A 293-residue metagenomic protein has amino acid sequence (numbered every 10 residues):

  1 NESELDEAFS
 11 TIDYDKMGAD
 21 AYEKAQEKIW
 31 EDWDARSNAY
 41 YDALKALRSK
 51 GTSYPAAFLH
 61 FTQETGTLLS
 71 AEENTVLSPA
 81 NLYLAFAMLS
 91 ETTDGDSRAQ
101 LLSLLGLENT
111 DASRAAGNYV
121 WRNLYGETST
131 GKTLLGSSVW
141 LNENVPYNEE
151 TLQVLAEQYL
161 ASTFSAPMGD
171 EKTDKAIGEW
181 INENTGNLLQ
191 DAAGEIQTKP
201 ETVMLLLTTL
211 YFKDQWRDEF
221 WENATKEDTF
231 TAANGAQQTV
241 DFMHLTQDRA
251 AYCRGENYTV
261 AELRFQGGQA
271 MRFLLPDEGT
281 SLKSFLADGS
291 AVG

Functional and structural regions predicted by a protein language model:
S3-K28, D32, A43, E72-E73 (+1 more regions): Non-catalytic, conformational "gating/processing" segments within enzyme and secreted inhibitor domains
D20-Q63: N-terminal export signals and maturation junctions of secreted/periplasmic proteins
N38-S49, A80-L84, R98-S103, V154-F164 (+1 more regions): Acidic/histidine-rich, surface-exposed loop or edge segments in extracytoplasmic proteins
K45-T52, E64-G136: Post-signal peptide N-terminal segment of secreted/secretory-pathway proteins
T67-E73, E256, A291-G293: Short amphipathic beta-strand starts and helix->beta connectors
G95, N148-E149, T280-L282: Short, solvent-exposed loop/turn elements at domain surfaces
D277-G293: Mature, solvent-exposed C-terminal subdomains and processed small-chain segments of exported/organellar
